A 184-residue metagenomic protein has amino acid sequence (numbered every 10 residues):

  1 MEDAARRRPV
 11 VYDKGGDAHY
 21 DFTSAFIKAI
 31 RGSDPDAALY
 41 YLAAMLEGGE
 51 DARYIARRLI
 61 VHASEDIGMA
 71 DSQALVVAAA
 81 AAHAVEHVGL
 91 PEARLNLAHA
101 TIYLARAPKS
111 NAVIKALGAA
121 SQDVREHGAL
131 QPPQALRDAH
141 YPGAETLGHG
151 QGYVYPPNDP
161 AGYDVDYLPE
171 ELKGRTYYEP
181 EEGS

Functional and structural regions predicted by a protein language model:
E2, R6-A44, R57: Conserved helicase/translocase motor-coupling segment
P9, D17, T23, G150-G152 (+2 more regions): Generic intrinsically disordered, low-complexity segments enriched for polar/acidic and small residues
G32-G162, P169-S184: Terminal-proximal interaction/regulatory segments of ATP-powered molecular machines
